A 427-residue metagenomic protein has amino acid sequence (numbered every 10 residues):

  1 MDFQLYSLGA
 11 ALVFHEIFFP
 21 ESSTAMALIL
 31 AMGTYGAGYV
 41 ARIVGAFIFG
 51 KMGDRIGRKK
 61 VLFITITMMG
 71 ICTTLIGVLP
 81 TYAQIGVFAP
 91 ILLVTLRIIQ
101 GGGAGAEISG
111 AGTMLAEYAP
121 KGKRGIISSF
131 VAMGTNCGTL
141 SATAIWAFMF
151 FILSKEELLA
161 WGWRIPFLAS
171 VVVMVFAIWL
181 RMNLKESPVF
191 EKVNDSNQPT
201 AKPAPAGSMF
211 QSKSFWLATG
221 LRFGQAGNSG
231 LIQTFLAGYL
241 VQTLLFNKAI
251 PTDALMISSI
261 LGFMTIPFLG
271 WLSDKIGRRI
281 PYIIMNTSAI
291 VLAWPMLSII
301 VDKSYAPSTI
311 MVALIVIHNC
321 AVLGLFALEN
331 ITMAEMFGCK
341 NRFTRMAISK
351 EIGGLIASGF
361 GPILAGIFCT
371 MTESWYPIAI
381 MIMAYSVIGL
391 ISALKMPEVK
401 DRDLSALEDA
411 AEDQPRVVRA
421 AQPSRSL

Functional and structural regions predicted by a protein language model:
S7-L8, S212-G262, A357-G361: Extracytoplasmic gate region of multi-pass secondary transporters
A10-V44: Extracellular/periplasmic helix-loop-helix junction of adjacent transmembrane segments in MFS-like secondary
M32-K51, I71-C72, M256-L269: Central cavity-lining transmembrane alpha-helices of secondary-active solute carriers, predominantly the Major
R55-I66, K275-T287: Cytoplasmic membrane-interface "Motif A"-like loop-to-helix N-cap segments of 12-TM Major Facilitator Superfamily
T67-I85, T287-S304: C-terminal ends and interior cores of transmembrane alpha-helices in multi-pass membrane transporters/permeases
I85-G105, P307-G324: Hydrophobic core of transmembrane alpha-helices in multi-pass small-molecule transporters, especially MFS/SLC-type
I126-F150, V173, S349-G361: Glycine-rich segments within core transmembrane alpha-helices of 12-TM secondary carriers
I280-L328: C-terminal transmembrane helical hairpin of 12-TM major facilitator-type secondary transporters
